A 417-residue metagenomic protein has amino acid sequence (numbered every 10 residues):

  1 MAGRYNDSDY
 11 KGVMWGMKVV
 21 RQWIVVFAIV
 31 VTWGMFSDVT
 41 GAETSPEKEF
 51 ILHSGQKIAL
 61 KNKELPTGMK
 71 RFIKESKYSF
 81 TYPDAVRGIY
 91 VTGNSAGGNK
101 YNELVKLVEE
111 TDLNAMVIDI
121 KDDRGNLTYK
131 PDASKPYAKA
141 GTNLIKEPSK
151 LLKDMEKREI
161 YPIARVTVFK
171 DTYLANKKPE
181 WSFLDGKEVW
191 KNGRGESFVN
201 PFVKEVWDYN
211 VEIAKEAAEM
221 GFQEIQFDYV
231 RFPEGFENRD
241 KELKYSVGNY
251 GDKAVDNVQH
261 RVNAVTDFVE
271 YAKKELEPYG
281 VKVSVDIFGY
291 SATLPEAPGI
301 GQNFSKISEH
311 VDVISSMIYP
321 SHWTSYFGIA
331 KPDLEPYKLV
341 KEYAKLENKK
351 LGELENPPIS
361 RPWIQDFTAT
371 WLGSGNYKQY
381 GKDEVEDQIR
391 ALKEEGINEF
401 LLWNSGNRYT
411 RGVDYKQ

Functional and structural regions predicted by a protein language model:
K77-A96, F169-E216, E386: Active-site-adjacent "subsite" loops/lids of carbohydrate-active enzymes
Y90, I163-T167, Q226, Q259-G299 (+1 more regions): Aromatic-lined carbohydrate-recognition surfaces of secreted/lumenal glycan-active proteins
G97-K100, L107, T111, G195-V230 (+1 more regions): An active-site-proximal structural segment forming one wall of the substrate-binding cleft that immediately precedes
N102-G125, E219-E224, V313, L392-N398: Catalytic domains of carbohydrate-active enzymes, especially glycoside hydrolases
T111-I145, E237-Y245: Aromatic-lined carbohydrate-binding/catalytic grooves of carbohydrate-active enzymes
A115-V117, E147-K191, E224-Y229: Glycine-rich, aromatic-flanked loop segments that form ligand/cofactor-binding clefts across common enzyme folds
T172, N176-E180, Q223-D256: Active-site-proximal loop/short-helix segments that contain or immediately flank catalytic acid/base residue(s)
V311-S325, P336-K341, L346, E353-Q417: Substrate-binding cleft of secreted/luminal carbohydrate-active enzymes
